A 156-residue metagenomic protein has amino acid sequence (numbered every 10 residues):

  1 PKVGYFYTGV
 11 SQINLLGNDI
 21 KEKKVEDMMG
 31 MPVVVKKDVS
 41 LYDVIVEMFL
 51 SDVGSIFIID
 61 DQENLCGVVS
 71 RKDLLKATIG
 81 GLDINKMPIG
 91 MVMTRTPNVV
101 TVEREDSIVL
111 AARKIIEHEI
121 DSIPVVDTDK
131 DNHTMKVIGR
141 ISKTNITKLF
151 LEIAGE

Functional and structural regions predicted by a protein language model:
P1-E156: Tandem CBS (Cystathionine beta-synthase) repeat/Bateman regulatory domains
